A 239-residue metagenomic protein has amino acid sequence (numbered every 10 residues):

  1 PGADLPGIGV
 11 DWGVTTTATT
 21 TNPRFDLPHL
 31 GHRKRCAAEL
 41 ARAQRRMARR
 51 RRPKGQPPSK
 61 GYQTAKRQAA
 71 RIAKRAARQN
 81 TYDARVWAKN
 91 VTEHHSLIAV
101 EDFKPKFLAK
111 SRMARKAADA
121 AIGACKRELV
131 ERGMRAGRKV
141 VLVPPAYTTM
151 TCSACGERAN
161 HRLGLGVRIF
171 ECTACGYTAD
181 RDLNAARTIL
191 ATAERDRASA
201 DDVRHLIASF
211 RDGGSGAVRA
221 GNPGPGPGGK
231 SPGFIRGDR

Functional and structural regions predicted by a protein language model:
P1-R239: Positively charged, helix-rich recognition surfaces that bind polyanionic ligands
